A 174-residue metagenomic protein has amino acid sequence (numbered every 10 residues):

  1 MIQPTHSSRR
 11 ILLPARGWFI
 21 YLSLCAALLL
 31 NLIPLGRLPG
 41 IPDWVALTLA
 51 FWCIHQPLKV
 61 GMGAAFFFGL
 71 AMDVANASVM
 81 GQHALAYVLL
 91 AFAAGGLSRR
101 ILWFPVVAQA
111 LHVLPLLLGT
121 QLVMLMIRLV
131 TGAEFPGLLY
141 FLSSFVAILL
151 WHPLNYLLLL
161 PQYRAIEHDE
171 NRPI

Functional and structural regions predicted by a protein language model:
M1-I174: Terminal, non-globular segments
